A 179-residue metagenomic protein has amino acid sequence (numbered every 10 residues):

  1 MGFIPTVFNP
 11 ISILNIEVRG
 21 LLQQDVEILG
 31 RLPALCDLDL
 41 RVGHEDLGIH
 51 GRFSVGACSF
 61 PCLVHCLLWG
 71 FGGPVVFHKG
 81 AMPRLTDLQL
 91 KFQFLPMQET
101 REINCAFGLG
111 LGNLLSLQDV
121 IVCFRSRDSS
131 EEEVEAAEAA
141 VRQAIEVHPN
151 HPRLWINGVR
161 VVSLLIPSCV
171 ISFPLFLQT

Functional and structural regions predicted by a protein language model:
M1-H50, G56-G73, A81-Q98, G112-S129 (+2 more regions): Predominantly recognizes leucine-rich repeat
V76: Conserved binding-pocket/active-site segment within a compact domain
E102-F107, E132: Extended, charge-rich alpha-helical regions
